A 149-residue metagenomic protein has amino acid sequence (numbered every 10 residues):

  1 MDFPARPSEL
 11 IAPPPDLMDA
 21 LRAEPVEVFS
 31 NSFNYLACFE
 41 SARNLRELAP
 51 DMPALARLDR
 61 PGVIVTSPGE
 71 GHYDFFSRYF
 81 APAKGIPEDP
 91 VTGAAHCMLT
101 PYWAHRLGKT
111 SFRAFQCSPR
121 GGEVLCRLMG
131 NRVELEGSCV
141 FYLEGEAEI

Functional and structural regions predicted by a protein language model:
M1-I149: Active-site proximal loop and beta-alpha junction motif in alpha/beta enzyme cores
